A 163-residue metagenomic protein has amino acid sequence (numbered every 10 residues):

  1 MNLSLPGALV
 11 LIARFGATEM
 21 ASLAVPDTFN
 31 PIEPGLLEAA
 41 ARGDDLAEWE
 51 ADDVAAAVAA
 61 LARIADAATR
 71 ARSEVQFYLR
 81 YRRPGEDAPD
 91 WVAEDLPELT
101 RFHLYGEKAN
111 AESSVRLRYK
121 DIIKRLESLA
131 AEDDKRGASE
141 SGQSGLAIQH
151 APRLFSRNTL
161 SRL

Functional and structural regions predicted by a protein language model:
M1-D90, Q149-L163: Conserved short "hinge" loops at termini or chain/domain junctions
F29-E33, E98-L163: Short loop/turn elements at secondary-structure junctions
A88, V92, A111-S114: Short, surface-exposed helix-loop/turn micro-motifs enriched in polar/charged residues
W91-L99: Core structural elements
